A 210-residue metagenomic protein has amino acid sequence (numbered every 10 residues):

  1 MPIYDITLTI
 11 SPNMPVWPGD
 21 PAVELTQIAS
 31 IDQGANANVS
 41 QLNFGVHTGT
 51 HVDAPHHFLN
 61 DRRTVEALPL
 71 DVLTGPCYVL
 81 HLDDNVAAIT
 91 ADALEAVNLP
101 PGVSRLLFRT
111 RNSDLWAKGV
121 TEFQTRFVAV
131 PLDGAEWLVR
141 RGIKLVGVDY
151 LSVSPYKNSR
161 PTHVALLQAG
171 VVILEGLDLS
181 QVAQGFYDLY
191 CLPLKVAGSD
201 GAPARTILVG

Functional and structural regions predicted by a protein language model:
M1-G210: Active-/binding-site microenvironments in catalytic and ligand-binding cores
